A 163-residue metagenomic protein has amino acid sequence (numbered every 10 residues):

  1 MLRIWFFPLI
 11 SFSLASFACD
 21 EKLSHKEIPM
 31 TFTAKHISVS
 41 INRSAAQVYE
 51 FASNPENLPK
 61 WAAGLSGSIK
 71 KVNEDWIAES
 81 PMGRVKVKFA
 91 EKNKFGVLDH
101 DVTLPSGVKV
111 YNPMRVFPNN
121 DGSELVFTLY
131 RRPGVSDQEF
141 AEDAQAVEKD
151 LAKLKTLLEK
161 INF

Functional and structural regions predicted by a protein language model:
M1-I4: Positively charged n-region of N-terminal signal peptides that target proteins for export
F7-S13: Bacterial N-terminal signal peptides
F17-I69: Hydrophobic ligand-binding cavity/cleft-lining segments
A34-H36, G83-K86, V108-P113: Short, surface-exposed coil-to-beta transition loops
N42-A46, A90-K94, V116-E124: A short, structured loop/turn motif at beta-sheet edges
Q47-A52, L58, F89, H100 (+2 more regions): Hydrophobic pocket/interface hotspot
D75-P81, L98-P105, L129: Short beta-strand segments that buttress and anchor functional surface loops
L104-F163: Beta-strand/loop substructures that line and gate deep hydrophobic ligand-binding cavities in soluble
